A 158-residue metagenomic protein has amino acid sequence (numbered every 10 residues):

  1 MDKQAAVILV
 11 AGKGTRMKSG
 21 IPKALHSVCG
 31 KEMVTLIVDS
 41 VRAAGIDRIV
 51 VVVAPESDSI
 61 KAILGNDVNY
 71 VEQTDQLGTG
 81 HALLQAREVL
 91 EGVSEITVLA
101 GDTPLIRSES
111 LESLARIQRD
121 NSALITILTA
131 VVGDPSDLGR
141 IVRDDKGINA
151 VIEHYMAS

Functional and structural regions predicted by a protein language model:
M1-K3, K31-A100, L105-R116, D120: Conserved N-terminal catalytic core of the sugar/cofactor nucleotidyltransferase
M1-S19: N-terminal nucleotide-binding beta1-loop-alpha1 segment
L9-A11, V52, V98-A100, T126-V131 (+1 more regions): Short beta-strand segments
G12, K23, D102: Conserved G/P- and acidic residue-centered "switch" motifs that form tight phosphate/ATP-binding loops in soluble
G20-L36: Short catalytic helix/loop segments, enriched in acidic residues and glycine and frequently bearing histidine
V28, V71, V151: Hydrophobic residues at beta-strand termini and immediately following loops that shape nucleotide-binding pockets
N66, I106-S158: Conserved core of the sugar-phosphate nucleotidyltransferase
